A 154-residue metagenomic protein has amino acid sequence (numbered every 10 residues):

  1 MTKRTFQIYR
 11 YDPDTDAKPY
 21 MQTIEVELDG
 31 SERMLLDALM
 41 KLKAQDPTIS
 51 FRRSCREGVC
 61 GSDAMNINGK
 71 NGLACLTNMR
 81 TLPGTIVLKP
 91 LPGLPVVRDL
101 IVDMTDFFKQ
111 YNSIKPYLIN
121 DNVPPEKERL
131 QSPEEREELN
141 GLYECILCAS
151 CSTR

Functional and structural regions predicted by a protein language model:
M1-T153: Signature of N-terminal electron-transfer/Fe-S-associated modules in redox systems
